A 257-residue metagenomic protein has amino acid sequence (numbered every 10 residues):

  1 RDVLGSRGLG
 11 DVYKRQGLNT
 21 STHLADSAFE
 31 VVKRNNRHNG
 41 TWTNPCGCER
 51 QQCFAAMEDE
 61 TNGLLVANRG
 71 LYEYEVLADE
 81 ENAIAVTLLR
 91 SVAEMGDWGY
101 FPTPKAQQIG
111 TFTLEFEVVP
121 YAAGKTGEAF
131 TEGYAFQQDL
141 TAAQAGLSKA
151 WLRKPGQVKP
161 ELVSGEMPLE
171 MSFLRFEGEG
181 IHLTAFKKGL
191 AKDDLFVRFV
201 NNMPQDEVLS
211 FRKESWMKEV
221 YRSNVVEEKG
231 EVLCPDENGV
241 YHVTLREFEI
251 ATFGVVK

Functional and structural regions predicted by a protein language model:
R1, S6, D11-K257: Terminal accessory/anchoring regions of large secretory-pathway or extracellular enzymes
